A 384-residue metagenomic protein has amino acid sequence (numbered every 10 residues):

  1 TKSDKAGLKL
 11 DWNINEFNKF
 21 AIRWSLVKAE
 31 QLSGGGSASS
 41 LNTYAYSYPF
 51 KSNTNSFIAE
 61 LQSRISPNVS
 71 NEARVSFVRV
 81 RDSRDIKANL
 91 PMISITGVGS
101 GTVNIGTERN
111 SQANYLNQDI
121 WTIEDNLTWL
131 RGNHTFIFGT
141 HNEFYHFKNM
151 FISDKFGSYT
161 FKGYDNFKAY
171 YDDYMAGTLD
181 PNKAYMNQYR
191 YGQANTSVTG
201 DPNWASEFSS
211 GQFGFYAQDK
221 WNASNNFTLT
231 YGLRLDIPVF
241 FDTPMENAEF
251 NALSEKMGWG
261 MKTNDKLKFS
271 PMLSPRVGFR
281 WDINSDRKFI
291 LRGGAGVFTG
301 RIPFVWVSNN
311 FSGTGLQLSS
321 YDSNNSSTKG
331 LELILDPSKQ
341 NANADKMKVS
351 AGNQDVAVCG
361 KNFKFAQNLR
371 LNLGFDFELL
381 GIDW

Functional and structural regions predicted by a protein language model:
K2-A6, W12-Q218, E255-W259: Replace "related TpsB outer-membrane translocases also match" with "some related outer-membrane beta-barrels such as
S3, T54, I120, Q212 (+4 more regions): Membrane-spanning beta-strands of outer-membrane beta-barrel proteins
G7, S56-A59, T122-E124, G214-K220 (+5 more regions): Membrane-embedded beta-strand positions in outer-membrane beta-barrel channels/transporters
L8, F20-I22, N71-V75, F136-F138 (+5 more regions): Transmembrane beta-strands of outer-membrane beta-barrel proteins
W12-I14, S63, W129-R131, N142 (+7 more regions): Residue-level signature of outer-membrane beta-barrel architecture
N15-F17, S66-S70, R131-G132, S224 (+4 more regions): Outer-membrane beta-barrel channels and translocator barrels
K28-G34, R79-K87, N133, F144-M150 (+6 more regions): Gram-negative outer-membrane beta-barrel proteins
E246-S274, G278-W384: Solvent-exposed loop/turn elements at secondary-structure boundaries
